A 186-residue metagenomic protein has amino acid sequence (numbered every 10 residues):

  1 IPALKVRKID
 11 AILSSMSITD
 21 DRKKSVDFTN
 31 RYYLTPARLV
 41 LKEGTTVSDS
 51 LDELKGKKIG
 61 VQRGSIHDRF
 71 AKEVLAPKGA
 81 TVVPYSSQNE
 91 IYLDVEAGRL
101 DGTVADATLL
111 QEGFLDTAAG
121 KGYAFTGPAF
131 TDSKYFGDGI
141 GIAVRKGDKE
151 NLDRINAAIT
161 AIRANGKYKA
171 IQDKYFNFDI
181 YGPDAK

Functional and structural regions predicted by a protein language model:
I1-D10, S25-D27, D52-E53, N89-T117: Short helices/loops that flank or line small-molecule/ion binding pockets
I1-E53, S133: Acidic, polar ligand-binding/catalytic clefts
V6-R7, K23, L34-P36, L54-G56 (+4 more regions): Extracytoplasmic
S14-K24, F70-V74, D101-F136: A ligand-binding cleft/hinge motif common to bilobed small-molecule-binding domains
M16-S17, T35-Y92, A107-Q111, K149: Bilobed "Venus flytrap"/periplasmic-binding protein-like clamshell domains and structurally analogous long
L34-L41, A119-A157, F178-K186: Periplasmic-binding protein-like
S50-E53, D106, G147-A161, K167 (+1 more regions): Short amphipathic alpha-helical coupling segments at ligand-binding clamshell hinges and other catalytic/signaling
H67-V83, K121-F125, N156-K186: Ligand-binding clefts/hinges and TM-proximal coupling segments of bilobed small-molecule sensing domains
